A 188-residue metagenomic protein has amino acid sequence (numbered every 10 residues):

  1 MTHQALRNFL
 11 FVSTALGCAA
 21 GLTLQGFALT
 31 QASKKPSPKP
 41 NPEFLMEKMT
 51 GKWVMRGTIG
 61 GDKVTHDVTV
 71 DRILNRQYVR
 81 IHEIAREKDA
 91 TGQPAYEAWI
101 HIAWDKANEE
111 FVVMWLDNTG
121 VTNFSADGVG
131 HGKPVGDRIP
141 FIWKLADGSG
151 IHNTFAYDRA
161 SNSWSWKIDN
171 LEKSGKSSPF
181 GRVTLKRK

Functional and structural regions predicted by a protein language model:
T2-A15: Bacterial N-terminal signal peptides that target proteins for export
A5-L6, A20, A160: General structural signal for secondary-structure boundaries
V12-Q25: Bacterial N-terminal signal peptides
G26-K188: Hydrophobic small-molecule pocket/channel-lining residues, especially in calycin-type beta-barrels
